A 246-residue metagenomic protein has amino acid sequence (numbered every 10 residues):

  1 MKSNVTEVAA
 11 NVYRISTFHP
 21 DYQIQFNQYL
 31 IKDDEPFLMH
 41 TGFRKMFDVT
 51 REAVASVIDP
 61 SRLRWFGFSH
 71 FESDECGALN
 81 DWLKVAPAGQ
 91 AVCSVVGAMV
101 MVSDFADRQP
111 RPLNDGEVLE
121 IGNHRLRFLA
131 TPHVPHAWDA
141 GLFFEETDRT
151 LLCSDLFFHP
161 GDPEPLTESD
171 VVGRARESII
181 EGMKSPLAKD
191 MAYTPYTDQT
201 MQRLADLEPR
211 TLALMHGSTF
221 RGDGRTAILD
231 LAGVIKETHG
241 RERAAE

Functional and structural regions predicted by a protein language model:
K2-A55, L142-C153: Conserved beta-strand hairpin/beta-sheet module of binuclear metal-dependent hydrolase folds, prominently
E7-A10, G89-A140, A192, Y196-T200 (+1 more regions): Metallo-beta-lactamase
R14-P20, G42-R44, G67-H70, R127-P132 (+1 more regions): Short, flexible loop segments at the rims of nucleotide/cofactor-binding pockets, characterized by
M39-T41, L63-F71, Q90-V95, L151-D155 (+2 more regions): Active-site neighborhood of phospho(di)ester-bond hydrolases with catalytic His/Asp-centered motifs
F43-R44, S73, F158, T219: Short, glycine/acidic-enriched loop or turn micro-motifs at the edges of active sites
M46-V92: Active-site metal-binding motif and surrounding structural segment of the metallo-beta-lactamase
H133-L214, S218-R225, D230-I235, H239: Metallo-beta-lactamase
